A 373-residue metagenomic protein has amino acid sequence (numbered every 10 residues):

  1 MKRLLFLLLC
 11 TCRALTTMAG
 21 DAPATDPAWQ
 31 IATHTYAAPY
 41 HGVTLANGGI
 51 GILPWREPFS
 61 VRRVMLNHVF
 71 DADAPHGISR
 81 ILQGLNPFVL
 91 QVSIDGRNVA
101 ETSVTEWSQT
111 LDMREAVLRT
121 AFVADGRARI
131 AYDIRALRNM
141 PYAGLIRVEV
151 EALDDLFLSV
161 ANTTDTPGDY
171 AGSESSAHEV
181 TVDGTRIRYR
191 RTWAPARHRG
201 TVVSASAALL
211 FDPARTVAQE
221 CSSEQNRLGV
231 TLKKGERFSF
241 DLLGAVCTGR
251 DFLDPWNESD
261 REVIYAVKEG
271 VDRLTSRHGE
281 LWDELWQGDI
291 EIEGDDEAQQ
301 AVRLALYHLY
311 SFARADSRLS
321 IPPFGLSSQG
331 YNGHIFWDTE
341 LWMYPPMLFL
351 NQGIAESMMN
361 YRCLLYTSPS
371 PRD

Functional and structural regions predicted by a protein language model:
L4-C12: Sec-dependent N-terminal signal peptides
T16-M18: Sec/Tat signal peptide C-region and signal peptidase I cleavage site
G20-L45, G49-W55, F59-Y331: Acidic/polar, glycine-enriched structural segments that form the non-catalytic walls/loops of the carbohydrate-binding
A301, I354-L365: Extended, well-ordered alpha-helical scaffold segments
L304-H308, T339-G353: Alpha-helical support elements that line or immediately flank enzyme active sites and cofactor-binding pockets
I321-D338, P345, Y361-L364: Long, hydrophobic, well-ordered secondary-structure blocks that form the structural core and pocket-lining surfaces
Y366-D373: Conserved small/polar residues in nucleotide/adenosyl-binding loops
